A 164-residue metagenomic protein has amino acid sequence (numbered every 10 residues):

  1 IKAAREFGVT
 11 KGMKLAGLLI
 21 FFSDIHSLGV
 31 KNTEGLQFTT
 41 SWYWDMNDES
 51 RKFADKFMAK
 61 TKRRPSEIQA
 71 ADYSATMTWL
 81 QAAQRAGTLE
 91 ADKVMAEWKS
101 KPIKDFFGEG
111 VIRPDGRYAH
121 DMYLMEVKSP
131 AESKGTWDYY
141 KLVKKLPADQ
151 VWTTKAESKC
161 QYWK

Functional and structural regions predicted by a protein language model:
I1-T39: Extracellular/periplasmic bilobed ligand-binding domains
E6, I20-I25, W42-D45, S74-A75 (+1 more regions): Solvent-exposed loop/turn segments at secondary-structure junctions within structured extracellular/periplasmic domains
M13, G17-D24, L80-R85, L89-H120 (+1 more regions): Mature extracytoplasmic/periplasmic domains
M13, G29-N32, Q37-T40, M46-D48 (+6 more regions): Solvent-exposed, flexible loop/coil residues
V30-K31, R51-D55, M125-E126: Short, surface-exposed amphipathic charged segments that create phosphate/polyanion-binding patches used for binding
Y43-P102, A119: Extracellular/periplasmic ligand-binding modules, especially the Venus flytrap/periplasmic-binding
P102-K164: Solvent-exposed, acidic/polar segments of extracytosolic/periplasmic ligand-binding ectodomains
